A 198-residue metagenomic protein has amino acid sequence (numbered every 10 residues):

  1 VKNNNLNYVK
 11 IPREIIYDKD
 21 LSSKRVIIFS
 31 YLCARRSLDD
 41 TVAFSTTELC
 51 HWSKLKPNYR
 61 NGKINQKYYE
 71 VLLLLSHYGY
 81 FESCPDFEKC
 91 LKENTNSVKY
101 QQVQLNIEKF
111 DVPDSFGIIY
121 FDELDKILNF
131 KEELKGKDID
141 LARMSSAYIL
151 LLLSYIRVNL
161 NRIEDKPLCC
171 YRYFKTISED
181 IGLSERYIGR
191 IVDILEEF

Functional and structural regions predicted by a protein language model:
V1-S23, S37-T41, C90-R143: Positively charged, structured surface patches that bind polyanionic biopolymers
N4, R25-I27, I64, N96 (+3 more regions): A general marker of short, structured functional hotspots
N7, I28-S30, K67, H77-G79 (+6 more regions): Intrinsically disordered, low-complexity N-terminal regions enriched in serine/proline/glycine with scattered basic
K10, K19, Y31-C33, T46 (+10 more regions): Intrinsically disordered, low-complexity regions enriched in small/polar residues
D18-T41, T47-C50, I139-D165: Detector for short helical micro-motifs
A34-T95, V158-F198: Winged helix-turn-helix DNA-binding recognition segment
